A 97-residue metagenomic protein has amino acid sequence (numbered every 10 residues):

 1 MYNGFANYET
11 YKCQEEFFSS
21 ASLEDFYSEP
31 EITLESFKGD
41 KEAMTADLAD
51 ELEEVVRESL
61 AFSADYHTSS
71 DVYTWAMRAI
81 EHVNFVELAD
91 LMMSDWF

Functional and structural regions predicted by a protein language model:
M1-F97: Acidic interaction surfaces
